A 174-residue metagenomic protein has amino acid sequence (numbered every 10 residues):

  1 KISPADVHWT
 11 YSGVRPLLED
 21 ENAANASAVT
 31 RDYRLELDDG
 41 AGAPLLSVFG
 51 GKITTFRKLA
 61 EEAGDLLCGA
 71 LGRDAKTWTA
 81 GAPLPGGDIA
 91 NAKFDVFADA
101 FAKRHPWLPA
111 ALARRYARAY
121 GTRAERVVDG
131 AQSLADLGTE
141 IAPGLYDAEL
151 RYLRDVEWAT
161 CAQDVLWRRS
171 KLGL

Functional and structural regions predicted by a protein language model:
K1-L174: C-terminal accessory subdomains/tails of enzymes that are appended
